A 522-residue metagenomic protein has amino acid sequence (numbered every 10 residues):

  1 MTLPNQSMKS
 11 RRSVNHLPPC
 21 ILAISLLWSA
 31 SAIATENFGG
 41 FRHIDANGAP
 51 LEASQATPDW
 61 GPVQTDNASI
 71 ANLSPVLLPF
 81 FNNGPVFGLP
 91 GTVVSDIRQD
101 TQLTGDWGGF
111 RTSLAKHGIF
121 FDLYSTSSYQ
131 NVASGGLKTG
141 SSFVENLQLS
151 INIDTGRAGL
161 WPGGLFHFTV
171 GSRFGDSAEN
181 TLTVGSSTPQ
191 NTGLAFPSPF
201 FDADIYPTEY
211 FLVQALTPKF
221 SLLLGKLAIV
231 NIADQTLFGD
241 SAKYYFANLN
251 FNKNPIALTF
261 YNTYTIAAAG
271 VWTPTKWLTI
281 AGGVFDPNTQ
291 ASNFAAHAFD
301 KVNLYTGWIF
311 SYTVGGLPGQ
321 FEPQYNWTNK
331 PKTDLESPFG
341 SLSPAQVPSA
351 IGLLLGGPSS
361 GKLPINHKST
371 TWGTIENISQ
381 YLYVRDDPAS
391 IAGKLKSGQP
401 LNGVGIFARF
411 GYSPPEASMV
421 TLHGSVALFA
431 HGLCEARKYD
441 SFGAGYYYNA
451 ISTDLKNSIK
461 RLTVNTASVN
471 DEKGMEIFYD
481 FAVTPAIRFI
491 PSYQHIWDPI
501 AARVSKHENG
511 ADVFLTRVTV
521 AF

Functional and structural regions predicted by a protein language model:
T2-L3, S31-T126, G156, L160: N-terminal periplasmic/intermembrane-space "pro-region" immediately following the signal or transit peptide
E36-G39, G61-V63, R98, L103-F121 (+8 more regions): Short loop/turn motifs that connect adjacent beta-strands in outer-membrane beta-barrel proteins
L123, L149-I153, E209-Q214, A268-W272 (+6 more regions): Residues on the lipid-exposed face of transmembrane beta-strands in outer-membrane beta-barrel proteins
L123-Y129, F166-S172, L222-K226, I280-D286 (+6 more regions): Transmembrane beta-barrel strands of outer-membrane/channel proteins
Q130-E145, G159-T208, A296-H297, P499-A501: Surface-exposed loop and membrane-interface regions of Gram-negative outer-membrane beta-barrel proteins
E179-F211, K219-G307, K460-L462: Surface-exposed coil loops of outer-membrane beta-barrel proteins
T313-S343, L353-L462, I477, F481: Detector for outer-membrane/organellar transmembrane beta-barrel domains, recognizing the amphipathic beta-strand
E508-F522: Outer-membrane beta-barrel "beta-signal"
